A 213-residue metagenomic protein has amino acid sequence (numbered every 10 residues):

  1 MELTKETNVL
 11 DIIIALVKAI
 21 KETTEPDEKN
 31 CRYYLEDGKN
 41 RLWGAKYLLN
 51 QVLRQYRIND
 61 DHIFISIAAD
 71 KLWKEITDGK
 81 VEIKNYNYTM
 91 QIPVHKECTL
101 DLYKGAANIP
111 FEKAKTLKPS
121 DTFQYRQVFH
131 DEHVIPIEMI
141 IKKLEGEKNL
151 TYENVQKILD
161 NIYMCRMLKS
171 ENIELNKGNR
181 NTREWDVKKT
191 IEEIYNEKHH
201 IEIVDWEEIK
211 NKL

Functional and structural regions predicted by a protein language model:
M1, M90, M139, M164-M167: Detector for methionine-enriched segments
M1-Y125, G178-K212: Nuclease and nuclease-like effector domains acting on nucleic acids or nucleotide cofactors
V9, I13, D131, N161-M164: Short runs of predominantly hydrophobic/aromatic residues within well-ordered alpha helices that form helix-helix
E82, I137-I140, S170, E174: Amphipathic alpha-helical interaction surfaces
S120-I158: Histidine-centered nuclease catalytic patch
H130-D131, C165-K169, I203-D205: A structural signal for short, well-ordered beta-strand segments and their strand-loop junctions that often border
K157-D186: Short Cys/His-centered divalent metal-binding micro-motifs
